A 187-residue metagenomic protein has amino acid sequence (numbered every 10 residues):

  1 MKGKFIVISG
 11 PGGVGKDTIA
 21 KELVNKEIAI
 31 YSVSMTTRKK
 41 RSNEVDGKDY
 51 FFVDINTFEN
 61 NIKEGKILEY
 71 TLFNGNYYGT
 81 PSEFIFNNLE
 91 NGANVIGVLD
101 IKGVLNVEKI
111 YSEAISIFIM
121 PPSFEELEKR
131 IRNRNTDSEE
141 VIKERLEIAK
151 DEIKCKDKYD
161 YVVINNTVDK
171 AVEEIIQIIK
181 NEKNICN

Functional and structural regions predicted by a protein language model:
I8: Hydrophobic anchor at the beta1->P-loop junction of P-loop NTPases
P11: P-loop (Walker A) phosphate-binding loop of NTP-binding proteins
V14: ATP-binding Walker
D17: Walker A/P-loop
V24-V33: Post-Walker A helix-loop "phosphate-sensing" segment adjacent to the P-loop in P-loop NTPases
T36-V95, K102-L105: ATP-dependent small-molecule kinase phosphotransfer cores that center on conserved nucleotide phosphate-binding segments
I96-D100, K109-N133: Conserved phosphate-donor/acceptor-positioning beta-strand/loop module used by diverse small-molecule
K129, N133-D137, D151-N187: NTP-dependent small-molecule kinase module
